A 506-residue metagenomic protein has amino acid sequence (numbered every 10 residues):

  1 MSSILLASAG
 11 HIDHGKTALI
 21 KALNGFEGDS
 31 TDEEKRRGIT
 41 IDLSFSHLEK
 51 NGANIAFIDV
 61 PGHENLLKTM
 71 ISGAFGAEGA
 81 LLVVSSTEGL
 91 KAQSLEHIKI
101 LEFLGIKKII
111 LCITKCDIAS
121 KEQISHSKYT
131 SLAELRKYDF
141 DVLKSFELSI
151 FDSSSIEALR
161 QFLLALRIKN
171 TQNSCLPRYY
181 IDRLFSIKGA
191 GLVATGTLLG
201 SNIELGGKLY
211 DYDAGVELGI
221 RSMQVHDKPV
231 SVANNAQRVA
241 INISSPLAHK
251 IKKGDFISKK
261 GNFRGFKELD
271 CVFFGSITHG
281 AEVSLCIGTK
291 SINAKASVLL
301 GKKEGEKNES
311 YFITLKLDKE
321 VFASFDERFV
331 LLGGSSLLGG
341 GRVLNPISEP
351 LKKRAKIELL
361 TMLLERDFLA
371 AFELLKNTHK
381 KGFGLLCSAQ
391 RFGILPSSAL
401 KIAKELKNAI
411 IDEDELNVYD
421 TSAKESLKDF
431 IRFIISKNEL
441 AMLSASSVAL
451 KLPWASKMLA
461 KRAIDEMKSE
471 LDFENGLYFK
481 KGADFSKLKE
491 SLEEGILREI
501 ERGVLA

Functional and structural regions predicted by a protein language model:
M1-V60, G207: Conserved G1/Walker A P-loop phosphate-binding module
A9-H11, E33, R37-I39, H47-E49 (+10 more regions): Replace "in large, NTP-powered and nucleic-acid-processing enzymes" with "in large, NTP-powered factors and other
D13, L19, G38, D59 (+7 more regions): Residue-level signature of catalytic and energy-coupling elements of molecular machines, predominantly ATP/GTP-dependent
L19-A22, Q93-I100, H126-E134, A158-A165: Alpha-helical scaffold elements adjacent to nucleotide-binding pockets in ATP/GTP-utilizing enzyme cores
V60-N65, F75-H97, I106-H126: Conserved Switch II/interswitch segment of TRAFAC-class P-loop GTPases
C116, A133-I277: Conserved catalytic-core segments of large NTP-driven translation/proteostasis enzymes
K208-L374, K457-R462, K480-K487: Beta-strand/loop-dominated core regions that host nucleotide or nucleotide-derived cofactor-binding catalytic loops
R221, S297, F322, V343-A506: C-terminal non-catalytic scaffold/interaction domains in large multidomain proteins
